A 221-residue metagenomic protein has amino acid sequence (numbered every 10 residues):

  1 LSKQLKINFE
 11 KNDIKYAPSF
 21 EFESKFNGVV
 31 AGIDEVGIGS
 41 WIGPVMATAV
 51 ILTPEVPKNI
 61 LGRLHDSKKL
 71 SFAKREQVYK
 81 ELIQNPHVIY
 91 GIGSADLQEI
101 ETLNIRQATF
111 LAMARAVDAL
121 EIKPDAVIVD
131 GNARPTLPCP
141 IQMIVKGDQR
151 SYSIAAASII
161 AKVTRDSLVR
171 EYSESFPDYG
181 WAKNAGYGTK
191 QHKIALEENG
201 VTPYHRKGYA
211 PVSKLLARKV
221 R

Functional and structural regions predicted by a protein language model:
L1-R221: RNase H-like, Mg2+-dependent phosphodiesterase core, and more generally RNA phosphate-backbone-engaging helix-loop
